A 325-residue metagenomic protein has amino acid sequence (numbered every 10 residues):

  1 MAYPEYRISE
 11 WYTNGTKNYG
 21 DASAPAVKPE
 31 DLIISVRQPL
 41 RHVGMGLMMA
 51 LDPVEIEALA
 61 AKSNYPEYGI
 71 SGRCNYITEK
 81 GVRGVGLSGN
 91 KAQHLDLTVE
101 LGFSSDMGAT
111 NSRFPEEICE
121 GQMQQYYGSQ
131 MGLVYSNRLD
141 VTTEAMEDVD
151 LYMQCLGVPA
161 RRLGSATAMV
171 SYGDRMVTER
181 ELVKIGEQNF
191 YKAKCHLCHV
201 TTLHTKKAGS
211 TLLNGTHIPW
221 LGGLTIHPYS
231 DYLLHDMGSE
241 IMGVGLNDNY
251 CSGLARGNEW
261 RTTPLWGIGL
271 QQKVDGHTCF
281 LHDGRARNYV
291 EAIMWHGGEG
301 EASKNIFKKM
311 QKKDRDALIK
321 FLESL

Functional and structural regions predicted by a protein language model:
M1-L325: Periplasmic c-type cytochrome electron-transfer domains
